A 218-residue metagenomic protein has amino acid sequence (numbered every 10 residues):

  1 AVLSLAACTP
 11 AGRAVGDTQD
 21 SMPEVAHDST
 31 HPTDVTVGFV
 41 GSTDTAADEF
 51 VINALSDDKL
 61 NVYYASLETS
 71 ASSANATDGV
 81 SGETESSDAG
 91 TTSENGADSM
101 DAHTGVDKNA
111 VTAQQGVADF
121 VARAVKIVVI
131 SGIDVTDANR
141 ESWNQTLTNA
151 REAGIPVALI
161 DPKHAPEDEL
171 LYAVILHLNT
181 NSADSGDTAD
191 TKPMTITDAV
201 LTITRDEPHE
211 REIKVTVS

Functional and structural regions predicted by a protein language model:
A1-A6: Sec-dependent bacterial lipoprotein signal peptides
C8-G12: Bacterial signal peptide processing site
E24-D44: Short beta-strand segments enriched in small/hydrophobic residues
D57-G82, N95-T104: Short beta-strand elements in bilobed, periplasmic/extracellular small-molecule ligand-binding domains
A113-K126, T146: Short, well-structured alpha-helical segments in soluble
V129-S131, A150, G154-A165: Short beta-strand elements of ligand-binding domains
I160-N179: Glycine-rich, charge-decorated loop segments at or immediately adjacent to ligand/cofactor-binding or catalytic sites
D187-S218: A charged, well-structured terminal subsegment
